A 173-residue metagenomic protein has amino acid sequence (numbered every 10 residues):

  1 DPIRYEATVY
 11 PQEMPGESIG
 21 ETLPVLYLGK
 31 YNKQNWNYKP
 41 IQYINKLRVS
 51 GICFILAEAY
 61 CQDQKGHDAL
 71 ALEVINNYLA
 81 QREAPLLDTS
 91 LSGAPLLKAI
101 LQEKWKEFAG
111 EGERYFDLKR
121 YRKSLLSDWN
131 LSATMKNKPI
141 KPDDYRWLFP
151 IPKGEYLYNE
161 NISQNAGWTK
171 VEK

Functional and structural regions predicted by a protein language model:
D1-K173: Acidic/polar-rich alpha-helix caps and helix-coil junctions
